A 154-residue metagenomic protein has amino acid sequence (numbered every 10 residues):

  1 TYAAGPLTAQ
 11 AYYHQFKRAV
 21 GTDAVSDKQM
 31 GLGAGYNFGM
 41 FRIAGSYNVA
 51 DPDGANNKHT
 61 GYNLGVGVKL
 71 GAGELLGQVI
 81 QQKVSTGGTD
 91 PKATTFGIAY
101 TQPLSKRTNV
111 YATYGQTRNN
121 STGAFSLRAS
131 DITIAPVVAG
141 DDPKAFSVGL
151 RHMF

Functional and structural regions predicted by a protein language model:
T1-P103, T113-T117: Detector for outer-membrane/organellar transmembrane beta-barrel domains, recognizing the amphipathic beta-strand
D23, N57, T122-S130: Outer-membrane beta-barrel and related beta-rich outer-membrane complex signature in Gram-negative bacteria
Q82, S130-I134: Extracytoplasmic loops and strand-loop junctions of Gram-negative outer membrane beta-barrel proteins
L104-V110, G140: Short loop/turn motifs that connect adjacent beta-strands in outer-membrane beta-barrel proteins
D141-F154: Outer-membrane beta-barrel "beta-signal"
